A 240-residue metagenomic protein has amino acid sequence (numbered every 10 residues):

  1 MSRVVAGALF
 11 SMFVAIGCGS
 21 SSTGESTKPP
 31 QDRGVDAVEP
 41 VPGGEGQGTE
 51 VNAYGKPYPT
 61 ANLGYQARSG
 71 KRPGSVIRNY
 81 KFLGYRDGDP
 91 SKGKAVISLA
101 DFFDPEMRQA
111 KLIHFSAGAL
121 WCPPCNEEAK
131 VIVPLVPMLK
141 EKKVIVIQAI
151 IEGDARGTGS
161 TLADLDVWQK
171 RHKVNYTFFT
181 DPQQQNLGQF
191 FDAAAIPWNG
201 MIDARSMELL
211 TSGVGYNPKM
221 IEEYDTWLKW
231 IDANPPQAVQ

Functional and structural regions predicted by a protein language model:
M1-G17: Sec-dependent bacterial lipoprotein signal peptides
M12, I16-A53: Ser/Thr-rich, Pro/Gly/Ala-heavy low-complexity intrinsically disordered linkers and tails of secreted extracellular
G55-P105: N-terminal "domain-start" segment that seeds a small globular fold
S98-E127, I132, I145-A149: Short active-site neighborhood of thiol/selenol oxidoreductases, capturing the structured segment around
I113-S116, I145-I150, Y176-T180, W198-I202: Structural recognition of the beta-strand scaffold that forms the well-ordered cores of secreted hydrolase catalytic
P124-R171, T180-Q189: Structural microenvironment flanking redox-active thiols in thiol-disulfide oxidoreductases
H172-V174, T180-W230: Thiol/disulfide oxidoreductase modules built on the thioredoxin-like
Q237-Q240: Short, solvent-exposed mixed-charge patches
